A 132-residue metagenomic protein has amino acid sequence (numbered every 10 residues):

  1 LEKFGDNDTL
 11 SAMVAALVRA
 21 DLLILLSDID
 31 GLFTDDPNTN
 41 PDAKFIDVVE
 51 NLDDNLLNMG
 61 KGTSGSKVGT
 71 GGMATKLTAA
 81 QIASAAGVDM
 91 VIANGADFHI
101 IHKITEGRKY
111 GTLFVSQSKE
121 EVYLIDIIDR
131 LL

Functional and structural regions predicted by a protein language model:
L1-L132: C-terminal catalytic "cap/lid" subdomain
